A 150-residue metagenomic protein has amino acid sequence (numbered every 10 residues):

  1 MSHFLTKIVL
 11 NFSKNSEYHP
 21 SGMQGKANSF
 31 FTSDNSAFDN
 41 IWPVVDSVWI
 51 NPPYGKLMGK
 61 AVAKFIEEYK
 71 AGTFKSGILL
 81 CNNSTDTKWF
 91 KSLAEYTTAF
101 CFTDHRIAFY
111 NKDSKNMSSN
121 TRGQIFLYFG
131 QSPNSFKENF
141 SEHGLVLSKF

Functional and structural regions predicted by a protein language model:
M1-F150: Class I S-adenosyl-L-methionine-dependent methyltransferase catalytic core
